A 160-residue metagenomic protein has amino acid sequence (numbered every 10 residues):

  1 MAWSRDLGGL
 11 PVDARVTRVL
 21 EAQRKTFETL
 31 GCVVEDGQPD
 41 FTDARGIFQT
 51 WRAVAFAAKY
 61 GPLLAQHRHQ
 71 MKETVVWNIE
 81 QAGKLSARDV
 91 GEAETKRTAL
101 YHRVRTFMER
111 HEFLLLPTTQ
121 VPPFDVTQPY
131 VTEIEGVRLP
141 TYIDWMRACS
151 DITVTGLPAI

Functional and structural regions predicted by a protein language model:
M1-T50, G83-K84, D89: Gly/Ser-rich, acidic/histidine-flanked active-site/gating loops
A2-S4, A53-R105, P117, V121-P122 (+1 more regions): Short helix-loop capping/hinge segments that flank enzyme active sites or metal/cofactor-binding pockets
T17-E21, A53, A57, W145: Amphipathic alpha-helical segments in well-structured domains
E28, E109, T153: Anion (oxyanion) recognition and catalysis
F48-A53, Y130-T132: Short low-complexity, flexible loop/linker segments enriched in glycine and/or proline with clustered acidic
E92, F124-W145: Short, surface-exposed loop/helix-turn segments at secondary-structure junctions that function as lids/hinges flanking
R105-T106, L139-I160: Small-aliphatic-rich amphipathic alpha-helix that forms the alpha element of a beta-alpha
E112-L114: Short, Asp-centered acidic motifs that coordinate Mg2+ and/or phosphate in catalytic or ligand-binding sites
